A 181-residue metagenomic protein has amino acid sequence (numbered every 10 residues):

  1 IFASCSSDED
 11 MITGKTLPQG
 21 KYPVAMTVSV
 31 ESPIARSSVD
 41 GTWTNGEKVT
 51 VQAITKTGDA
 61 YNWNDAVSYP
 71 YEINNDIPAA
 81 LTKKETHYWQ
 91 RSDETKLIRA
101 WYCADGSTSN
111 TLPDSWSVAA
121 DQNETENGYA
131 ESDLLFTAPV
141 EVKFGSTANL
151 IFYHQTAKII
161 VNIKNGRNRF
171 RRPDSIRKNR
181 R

Functional and structural regions predicted by a protein language model:
F2-S4: C-terminal motif of bacterial Sec signal peptides marking the signal peptidase cleavage site
S7, M11-S175: Short, low-hydrophobicity acidic/polar segments
N179-R181: Long, charge-dense
